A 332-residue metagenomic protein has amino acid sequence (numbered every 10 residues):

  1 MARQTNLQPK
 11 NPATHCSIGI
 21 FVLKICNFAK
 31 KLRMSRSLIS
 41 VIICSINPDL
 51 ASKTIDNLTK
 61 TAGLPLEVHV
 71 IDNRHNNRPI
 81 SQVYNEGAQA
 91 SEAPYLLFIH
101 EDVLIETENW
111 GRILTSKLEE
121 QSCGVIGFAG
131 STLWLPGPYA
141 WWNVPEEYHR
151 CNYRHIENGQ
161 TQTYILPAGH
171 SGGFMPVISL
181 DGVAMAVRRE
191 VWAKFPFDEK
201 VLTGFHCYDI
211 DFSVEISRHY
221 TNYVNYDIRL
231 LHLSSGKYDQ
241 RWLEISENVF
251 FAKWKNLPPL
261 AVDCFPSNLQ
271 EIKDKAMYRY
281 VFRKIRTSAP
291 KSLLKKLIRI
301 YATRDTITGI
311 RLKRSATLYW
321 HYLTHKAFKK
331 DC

Functional and structural regions predicted by a protein language model:
F28, N47-A62: Short, well-formed alpha-helical segments that are part of the catalytic scaffolds of diverse glycosyltransferases
H75-S91: Glycine-rich, basic loop-to-helix element that forms the pyrophosphate-binding segment of sugar-nucleotide handling
L96: Short aromatic/hydrophobic "clamp" motif used to bind/position activated sugar donors
L104, N109-R150: Conserved donor NDP-sugar-binding/catalytic core segment of glycosyltransferases
L114, H170-G173, I178-F195, V201-I228: A short, conserved alpha-helix in the catalytic core of glycosyltransferases
E146-V177: Short, flexible, basic/aromatic active-site loop/helix in glycosyltransferases
V224-I245, V249-L257, F265: Active-site donor/metal-binding and catalytic loop motifs of nucleotide-sugar-dependent glycosylation enzymes
I245-N248, N268-C332: Non-catalytic, C-terminal membrane-associated alpha-helical segments of glycosyltransferases
